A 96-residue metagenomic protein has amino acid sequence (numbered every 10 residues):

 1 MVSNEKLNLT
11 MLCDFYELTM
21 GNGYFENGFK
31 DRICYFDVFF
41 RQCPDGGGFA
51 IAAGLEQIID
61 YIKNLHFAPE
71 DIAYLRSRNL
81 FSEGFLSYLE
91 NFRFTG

Functional and structural regions predicted by a protein language model:
M1-G96: Ordered alpha/beta subdomains of enzyme catalytic regions
